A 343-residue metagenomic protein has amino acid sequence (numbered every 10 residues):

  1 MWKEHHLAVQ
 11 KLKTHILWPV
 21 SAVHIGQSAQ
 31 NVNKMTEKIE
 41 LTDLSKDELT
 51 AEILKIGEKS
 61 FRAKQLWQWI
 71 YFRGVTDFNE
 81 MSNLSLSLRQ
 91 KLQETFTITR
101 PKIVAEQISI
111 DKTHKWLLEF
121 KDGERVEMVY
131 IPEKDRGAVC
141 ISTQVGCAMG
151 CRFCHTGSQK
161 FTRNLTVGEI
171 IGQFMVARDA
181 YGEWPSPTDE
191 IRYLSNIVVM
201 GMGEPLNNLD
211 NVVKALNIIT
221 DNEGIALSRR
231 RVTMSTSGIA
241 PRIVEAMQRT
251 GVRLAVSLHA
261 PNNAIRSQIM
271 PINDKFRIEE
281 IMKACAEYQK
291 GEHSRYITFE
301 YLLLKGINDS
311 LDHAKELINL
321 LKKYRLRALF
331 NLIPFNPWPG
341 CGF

Functional and structural regions predicted by a protein language model:
H5-H6, H15, H24, N33: Intrinsic-disorder-associated, low-complexity terminal segments enriched in Asp/Asn/His/Tyr and depleted of Lys/Arg
N31-G137: Flexible, acidic/Gly-rich N-terminal and inter-domain linker regions that tether and position cofactor-handling modules
K34, D47-K55, Q68, L86 (+10 more regions): Replace "anionic and nucleotidyl ligands
P132-E183: Canonical Radical SAM [4Fe-4S] cluster-binding loop centered on the CxxxCxxC motif and its immediate flanking residues
A180-D189, Y193-F343: Conserved AdoMet/S-adenosylmethionine-binding subsite of the radical SAM
